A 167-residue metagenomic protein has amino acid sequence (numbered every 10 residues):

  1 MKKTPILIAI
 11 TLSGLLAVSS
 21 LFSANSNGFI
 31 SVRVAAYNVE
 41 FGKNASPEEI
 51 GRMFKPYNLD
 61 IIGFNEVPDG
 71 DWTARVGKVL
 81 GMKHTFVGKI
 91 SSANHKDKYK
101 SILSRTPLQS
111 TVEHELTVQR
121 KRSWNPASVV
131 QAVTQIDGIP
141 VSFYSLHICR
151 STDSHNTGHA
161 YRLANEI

Functional and structural regions predicted by a protein language model:
K2-I6, A17-V79, S92, K96-D97 (+1 more regions): N-terminal, active-site-proximal structural segment of metallo-dependent hydrolase catalytic domains
K3-T4, A132, I167: Intrinsic disorder/low-complexity segments enriched in polar/small residues
I10-L12, L16: Hydrophobic helical h-region of N-terminal Sec-dependent signal peptides in bacterial secretory/periplasmic proteins
L12, A24-S26, F86, I136: Intrinsically disordered, low-complexity segments enriched in small/polar residues
N65-I148: Structured beta-strand-rich core segments of catalytic domains in phosphoester-bond hydrolases
S151-D153: Sequence/structural signature of outer-membrane beta-barrel proteins
N156-I167: A long, amphipathic alpha-helix that forms part of the scaffold/cap immediately adjacent to metal-dependent active
